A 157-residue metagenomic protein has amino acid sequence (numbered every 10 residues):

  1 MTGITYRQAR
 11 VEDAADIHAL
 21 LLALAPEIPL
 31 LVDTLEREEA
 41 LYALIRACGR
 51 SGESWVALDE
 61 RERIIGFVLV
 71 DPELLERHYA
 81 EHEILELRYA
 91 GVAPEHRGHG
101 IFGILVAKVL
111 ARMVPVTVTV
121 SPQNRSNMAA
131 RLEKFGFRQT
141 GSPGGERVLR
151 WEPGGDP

Functional and structural regions predicted by a protein language model:
I4-A19: A short beta-loop-alpha structural element at the N-terminal edge of CoA-dependent acyl/N-acetyltransferase catalytic
A19-L35: Helix-loop element at the rim of GNAT/NAT acetyltransferase active sites that forms part of the acceptor-substrate
L30-E60: Active-site rim helix/loop that mediates acceptor-substrate recognition in acyltransferases
V56, E62-L74, E86, G91: Conserved beta-strand in the GNAT
L85-G98, S121-P122: A short, internal acetyl-CoA/4′-phosphopantetheine-binding micro-motif in the GNAT/acyltransferase core
V92, G98-A111, A130, K134: Conserved acetyl-CoA-binding loop-helix of GNAT-fold acetyltransferases
R112-Q123: Conserved GNAT acetyl-CoA-binding A-motif
P122-G145: Conserved active-site alpha-helix within GNAT-family acetyltransferase domains
